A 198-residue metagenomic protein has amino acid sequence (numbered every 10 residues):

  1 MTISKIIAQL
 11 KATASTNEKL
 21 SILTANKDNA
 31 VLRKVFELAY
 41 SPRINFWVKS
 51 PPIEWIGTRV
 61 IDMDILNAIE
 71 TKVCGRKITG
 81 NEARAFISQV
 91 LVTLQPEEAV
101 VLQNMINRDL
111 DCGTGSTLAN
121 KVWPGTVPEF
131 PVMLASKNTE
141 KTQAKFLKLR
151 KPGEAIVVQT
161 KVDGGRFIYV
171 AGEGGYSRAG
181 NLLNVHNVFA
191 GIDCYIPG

Functional and structural regions predicted by a protein language model:
M1-P197: N-terminal nucleic-acid-engaging modules of covalent nucleotidyltransferase systems
